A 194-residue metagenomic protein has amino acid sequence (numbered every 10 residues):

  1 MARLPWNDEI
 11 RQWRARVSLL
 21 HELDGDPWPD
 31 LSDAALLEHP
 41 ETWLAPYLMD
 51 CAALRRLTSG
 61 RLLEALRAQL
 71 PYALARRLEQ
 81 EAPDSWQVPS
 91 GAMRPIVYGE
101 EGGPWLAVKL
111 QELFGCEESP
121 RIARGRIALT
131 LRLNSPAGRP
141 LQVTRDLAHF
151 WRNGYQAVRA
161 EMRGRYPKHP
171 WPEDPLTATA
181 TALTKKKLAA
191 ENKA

Functional and structural regions predicted by a protein language model:
M1-S85, R124-A194: Acidic, serine/threonine- and proline-rich low-complexity intrinsically disordered segments
H21, V97, L110-E112, Q142: Glycine-focused motif/segment detector
L78-L110: Amphipathic alpha-helical packing elements
Y98-G99, E118-S119, P140-D146: Short conserved micro-motifs at the rims of enzyme active sites and ligand-binding pockets
G99-L129, L133: Short, surface-exposed, low-complexity cationic segments
